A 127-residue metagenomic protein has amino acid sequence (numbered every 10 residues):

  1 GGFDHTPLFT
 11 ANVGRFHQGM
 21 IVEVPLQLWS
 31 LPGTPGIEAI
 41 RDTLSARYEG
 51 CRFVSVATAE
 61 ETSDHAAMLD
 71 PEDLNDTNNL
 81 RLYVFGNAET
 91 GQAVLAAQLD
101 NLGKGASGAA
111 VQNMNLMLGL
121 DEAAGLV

Functional and structural regions predicted by a protein language model:
G1-L95: C-terminal substrate-binding/catalytic lobe of Rossmann-fold NAD(P)-dependent oxidoreductases
N79-V127: NAD(P)-dependent Rossmann-like dehydrogenase/reductase catalytic/cofactor-binding core
